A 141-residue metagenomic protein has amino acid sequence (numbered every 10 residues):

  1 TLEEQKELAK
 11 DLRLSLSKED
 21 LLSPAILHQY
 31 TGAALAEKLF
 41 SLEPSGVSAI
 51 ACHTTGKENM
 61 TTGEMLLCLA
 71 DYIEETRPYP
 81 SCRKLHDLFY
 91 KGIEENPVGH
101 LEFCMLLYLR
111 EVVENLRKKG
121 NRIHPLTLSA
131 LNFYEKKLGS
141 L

Functional and structural regions predicted by a protein language model:
T1-F103: Divalent metal-dependent catalytic cores for phosphoryl transfer on phosphate-bearing substrates
S45, K84, C104, Y108 (+1 more regions): Exposed alpha-helical structural elements
P97-K119: Long, amphipathic alpha-helical surface segments
E111-L141: Charged phosphate-binding loop/patch that engages nucleotide di/tri-phosphates or the phosphate backbone of nucleic
